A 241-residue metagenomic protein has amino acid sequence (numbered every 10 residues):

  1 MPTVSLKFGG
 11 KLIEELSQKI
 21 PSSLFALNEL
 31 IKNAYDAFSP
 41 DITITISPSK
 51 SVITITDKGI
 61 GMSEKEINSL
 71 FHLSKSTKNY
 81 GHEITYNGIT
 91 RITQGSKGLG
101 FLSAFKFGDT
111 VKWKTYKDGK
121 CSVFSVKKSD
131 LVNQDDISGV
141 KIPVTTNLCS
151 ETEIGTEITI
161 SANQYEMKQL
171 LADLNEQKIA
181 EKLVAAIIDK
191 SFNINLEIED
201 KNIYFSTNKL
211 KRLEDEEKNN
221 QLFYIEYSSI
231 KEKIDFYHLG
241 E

Functional and structural regions predicted by a protein language model:
M1-A162, M167: GHKL (Bergerat-fold) ATPase N-terminal catalytic module, capturing the glycine-rich phosphate-binding loop and acidic
L16, L170-L171, I187, L222-I225 (+1 more regions): Generic hydrophobic, helix-prone segments enriched in Leu/Val/Ile
K65-N68, L174-Q177, K211: Generic alpha-helical secondary structure signal
T110-W113, S125, S191-K201, F223: Short polybasic amphipathic segments
I137-I203: ATP-binding catalytic core of ATPases
N195-E241: GHKL/Bergerat-fold ATPase module in large chromosome/replication-associated machines
